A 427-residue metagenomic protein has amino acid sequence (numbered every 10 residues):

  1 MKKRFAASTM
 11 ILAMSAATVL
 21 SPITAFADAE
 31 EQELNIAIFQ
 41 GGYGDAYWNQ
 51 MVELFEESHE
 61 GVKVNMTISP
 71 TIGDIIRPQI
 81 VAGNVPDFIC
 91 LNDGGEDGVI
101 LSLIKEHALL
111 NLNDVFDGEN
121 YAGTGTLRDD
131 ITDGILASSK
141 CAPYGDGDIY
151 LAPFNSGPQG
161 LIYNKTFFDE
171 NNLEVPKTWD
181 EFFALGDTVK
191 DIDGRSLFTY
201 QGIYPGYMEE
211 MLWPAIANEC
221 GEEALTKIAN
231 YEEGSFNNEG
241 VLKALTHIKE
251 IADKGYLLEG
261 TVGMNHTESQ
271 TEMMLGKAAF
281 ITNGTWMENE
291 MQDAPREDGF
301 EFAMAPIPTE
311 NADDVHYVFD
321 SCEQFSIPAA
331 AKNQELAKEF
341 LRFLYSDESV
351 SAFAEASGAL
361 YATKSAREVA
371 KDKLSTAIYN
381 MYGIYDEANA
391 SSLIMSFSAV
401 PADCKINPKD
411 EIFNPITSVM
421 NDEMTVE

Functional and structural regions predicted by a protein language model:
R4, P22-A108, G118-D129, V175 (+6 more regions): Conserved N-terminal structural module of periplasmic/extracytoplasmic solute-binding proteins
E53, E57, K63, V81-A82 (+5 more regions): Extracytoplasmic/periplasmic substrate-recognition and gating elements
Q79, L110-I131, N218-K243, D293-E297 (+1 more regions): Short, solvent-exposed loop/beta-turn-alpha elements that line the ligand-binding surface or hinge of extracytoplasmic
D97-P158, F183, M211, A303-A305: Hinge/lid segment of periplasmic solute-binding proteins
I100-S102, E210-M211, A215-C220, T246-E339: Extracytoplasmic/periplasmic substrate-binding proteins
S139-F154, Q159, F183-E233, K249 (+1 more regions): Extracytoplasmic/periplasmic solute-binding protein
Y144, A229, V318-F319, F325 (+1 more regions): C-terminal capping/gating helix-and-loop segments adjacent to ligand/active sites or protein-protein/ligand interfaces
G186-T188, N230-V262: Glycine-centered hinge/linker elements that transmit conformational signals in sensory and ligand-binding systems
